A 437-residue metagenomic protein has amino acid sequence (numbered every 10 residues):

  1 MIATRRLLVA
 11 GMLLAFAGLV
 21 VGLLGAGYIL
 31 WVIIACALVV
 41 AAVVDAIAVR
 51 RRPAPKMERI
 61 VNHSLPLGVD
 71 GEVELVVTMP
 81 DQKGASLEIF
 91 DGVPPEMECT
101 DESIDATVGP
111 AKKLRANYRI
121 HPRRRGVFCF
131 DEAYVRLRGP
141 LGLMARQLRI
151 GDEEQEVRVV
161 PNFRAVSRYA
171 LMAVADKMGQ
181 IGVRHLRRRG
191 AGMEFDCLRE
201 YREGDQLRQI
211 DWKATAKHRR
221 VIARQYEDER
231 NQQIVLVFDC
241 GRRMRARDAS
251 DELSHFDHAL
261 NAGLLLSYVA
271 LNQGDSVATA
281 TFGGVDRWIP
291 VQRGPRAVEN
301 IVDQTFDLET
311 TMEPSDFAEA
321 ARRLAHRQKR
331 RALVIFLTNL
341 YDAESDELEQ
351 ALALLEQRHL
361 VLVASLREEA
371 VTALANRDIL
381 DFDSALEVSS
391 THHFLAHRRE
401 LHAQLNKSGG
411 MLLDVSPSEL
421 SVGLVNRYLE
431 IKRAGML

Functional and structural regions predicted by a protein language model:
M1-E58: Extracellular/lumenal glycan-associated context and N-glycosylation machinery
A37-R296, R331-F336, A351-L354, A364: An amphipathic, basic-hydrophobic helix/alpha-beta surface used to engage anionic, phosphate-rich ligands or surfaces
I289-F317: Short, charged loop segments at secondary-structure junctions
E299-I301, A370-E400: Acidic, Ser/Thr-rich peripheral helices and adjacent loops at domain boundaries
S315-R367, D414, A434: Exposed acidic/Ser/Thr-rich ligand/metal-binding surfaces
L401-M411: A structural motif corresponding to the C-terminal end of an alpha-helix and its immediate exit/capping segment
M411-P417: Short acidic-hydrophobic, aromatic-tinged amphipathic segments that line or gate anion-handling sites
L420-L437: C-terminal "exit" segments of structured domains
